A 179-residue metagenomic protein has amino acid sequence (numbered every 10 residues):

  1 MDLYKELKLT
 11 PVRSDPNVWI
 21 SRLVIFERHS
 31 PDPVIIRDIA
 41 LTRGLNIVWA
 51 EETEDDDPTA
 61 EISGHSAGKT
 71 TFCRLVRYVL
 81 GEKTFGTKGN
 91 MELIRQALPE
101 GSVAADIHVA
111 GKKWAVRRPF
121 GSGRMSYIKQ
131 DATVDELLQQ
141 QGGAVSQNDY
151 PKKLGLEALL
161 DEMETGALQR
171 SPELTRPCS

Functional and structural regions predicted by a protein language model:
M1-W114, R118, S126-I128: Extreme N-terminal "head/tail" segments of very large remodeling/mechanoenzyme assemblies
S122-S179: Glycine-rich phosphate-binding loops of NTPases
